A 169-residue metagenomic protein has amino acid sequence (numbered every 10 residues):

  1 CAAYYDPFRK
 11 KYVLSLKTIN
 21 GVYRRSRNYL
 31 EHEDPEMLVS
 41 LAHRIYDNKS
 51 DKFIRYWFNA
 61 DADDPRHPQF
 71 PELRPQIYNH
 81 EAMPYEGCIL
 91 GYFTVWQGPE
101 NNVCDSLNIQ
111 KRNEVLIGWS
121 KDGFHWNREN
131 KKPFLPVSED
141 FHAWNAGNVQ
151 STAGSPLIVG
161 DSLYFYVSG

Functional and structural regions predicted by a protein language model:
C1-N79, M83-A146, G160-S162, Y166-G169: Beta-rich carbohydrate-recognition and catalytic domains
Q150-A153: Extracellular glycan/ECM-engagement signal in secreted proteins
